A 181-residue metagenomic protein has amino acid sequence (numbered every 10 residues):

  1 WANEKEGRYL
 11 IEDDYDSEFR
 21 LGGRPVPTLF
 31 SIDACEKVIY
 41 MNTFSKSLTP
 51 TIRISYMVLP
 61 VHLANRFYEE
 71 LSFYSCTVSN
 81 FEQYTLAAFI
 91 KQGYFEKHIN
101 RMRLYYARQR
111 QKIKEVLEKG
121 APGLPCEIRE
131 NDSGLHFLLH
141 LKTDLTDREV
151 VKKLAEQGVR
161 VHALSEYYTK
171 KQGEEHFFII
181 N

Functional and structural regions predicted by a protein language model:
W1-E6, D16-S47, H62: Active-site pre-lysine segment of PLP-dependent enzymes
Y9, R160: Residue-level detector of anion-binding/catalytic polar loops
P27-T28, Y68, L86, L117: Catalytic cores of nucleotide-enabled group-transfer and carboxylate-activating enzymes in metabolic and assembly-line
A34-L104: Conserved core segment of the aminotransferase class I/II
L59, L138-D144, V161-N181: Conserved PLP-binding active-site segment of the aspartate aminotransferase-like
L104-K114, C126-H140, D147-K152: Conserved glycine-rich beta-strand-loop-beta hairpin in the small C-terminal domain of fold type I
E118-R129, L141-T143, Y167-T169: Cytosolic nucleotide-binding catalytic cores of signal-transduction proteins
